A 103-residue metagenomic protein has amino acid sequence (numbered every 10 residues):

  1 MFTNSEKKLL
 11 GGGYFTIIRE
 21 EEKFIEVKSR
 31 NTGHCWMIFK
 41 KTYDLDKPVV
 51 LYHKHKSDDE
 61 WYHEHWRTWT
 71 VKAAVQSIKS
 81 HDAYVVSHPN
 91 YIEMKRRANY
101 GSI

Functional and structural regions predicted by a protein language model:
M1-G33, E60, Y91-I103: Negatively charged, low-complexity tracts enriched in Asp/Glu with abundant Ser/Thr
S5, H53-I103: Mixed-charge, Lys/Arg-enriched low-complexity segments
Y14-T16, S29, K41, W66 (+1 more regions): Intrinsically disordered, low-complexity regulatory segments enriched in acidic/serine/proline/glutamine/glycine
T32-H63: Short aromatic-glycine-(Arg/Gly/Cys) micro-motifs in beta-strand/loop hairpins
